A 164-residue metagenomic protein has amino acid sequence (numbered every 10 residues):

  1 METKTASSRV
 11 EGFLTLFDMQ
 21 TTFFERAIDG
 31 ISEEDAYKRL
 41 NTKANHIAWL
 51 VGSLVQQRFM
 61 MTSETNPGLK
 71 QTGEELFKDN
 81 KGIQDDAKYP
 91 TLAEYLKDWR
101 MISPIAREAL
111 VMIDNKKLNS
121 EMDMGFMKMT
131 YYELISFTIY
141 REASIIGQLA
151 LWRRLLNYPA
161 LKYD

Functional and structural regions predicted by a protein language model:
E2, V10, L14-D18, E25 (+2 more regions): Short, contiguous alpha-helical
T3, S7-L14, Y89-L96: Active-site rim elements
F17, T21, I28, W99 (+1 more regions): Hydrophobic alpha-helical core bundles mediating ligand binding, dimerization, or RNAP-core interactions
T22, E33-A36, F59, P104 (+2 more regions): Generic structural signal for secondary-structure transition and capping sites
E25-D29, K117-M122: Acidic-glycine-rich active-site phosphate/pyrophosphate-binding loop
I28, L76, D114: Short, small-residue-rich loop/turn micro-motifs
G30, S53, M112: Conserved catalytic core of Hanks-type protein kinase domains
I83-N119, E133-R141: Acidic/histidine-rich alpha-helical segments that form the ligand environment of transition-metal centers
